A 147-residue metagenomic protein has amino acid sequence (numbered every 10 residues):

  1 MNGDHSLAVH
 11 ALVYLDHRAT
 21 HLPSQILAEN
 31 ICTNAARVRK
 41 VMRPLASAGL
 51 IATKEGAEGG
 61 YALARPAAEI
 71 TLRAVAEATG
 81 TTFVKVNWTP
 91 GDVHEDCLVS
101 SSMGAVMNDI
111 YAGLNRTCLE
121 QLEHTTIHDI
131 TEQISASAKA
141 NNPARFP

Functional and structural regions predicted by a protein language model:
M1-T33, A52: N-terminal helix-turn-helix DNA-binding core of bacterial DNA-binding proteins
A36: Key DNA-contact positions within bacterial/archaeal DNA-binding proteins
V41-A48: Basic amphipathic alpha-helical segments that dock to polyanions
G49-A64: Beta-hairpin "wing" of winged helix-turn-helix
A67-D92, M107-A112: Conserved segment of winged-helix/HTH DNA-binding domains
G91-P147: C-terminal regulatory/oligomerization modules of transcriptional regulators
